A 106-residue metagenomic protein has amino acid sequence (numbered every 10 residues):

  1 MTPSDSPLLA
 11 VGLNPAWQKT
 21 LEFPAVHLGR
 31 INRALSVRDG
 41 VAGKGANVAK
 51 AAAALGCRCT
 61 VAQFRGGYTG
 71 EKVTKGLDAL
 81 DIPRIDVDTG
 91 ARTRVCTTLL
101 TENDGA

Functional and structural regions predicted by a protein language model:
M1-A62, E71: Glycine-rich phosphate/adenosyl-contacting loop at the front of the ribokinase-like
A54-A106: Conserved N-terminal subdomain of the carbohydrate kinase-like
